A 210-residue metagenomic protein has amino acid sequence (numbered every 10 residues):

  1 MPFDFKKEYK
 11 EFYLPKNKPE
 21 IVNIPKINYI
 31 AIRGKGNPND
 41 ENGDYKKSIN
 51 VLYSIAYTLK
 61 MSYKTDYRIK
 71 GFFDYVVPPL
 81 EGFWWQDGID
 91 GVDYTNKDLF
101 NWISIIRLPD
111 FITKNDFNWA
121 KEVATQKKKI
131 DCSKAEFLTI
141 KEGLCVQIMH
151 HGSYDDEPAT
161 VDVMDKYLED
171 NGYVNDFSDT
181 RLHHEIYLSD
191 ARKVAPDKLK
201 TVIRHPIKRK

Functional and structural regions predicted by a protein language model:
M1-K210: A solvent-exposed interaction/effector surface
